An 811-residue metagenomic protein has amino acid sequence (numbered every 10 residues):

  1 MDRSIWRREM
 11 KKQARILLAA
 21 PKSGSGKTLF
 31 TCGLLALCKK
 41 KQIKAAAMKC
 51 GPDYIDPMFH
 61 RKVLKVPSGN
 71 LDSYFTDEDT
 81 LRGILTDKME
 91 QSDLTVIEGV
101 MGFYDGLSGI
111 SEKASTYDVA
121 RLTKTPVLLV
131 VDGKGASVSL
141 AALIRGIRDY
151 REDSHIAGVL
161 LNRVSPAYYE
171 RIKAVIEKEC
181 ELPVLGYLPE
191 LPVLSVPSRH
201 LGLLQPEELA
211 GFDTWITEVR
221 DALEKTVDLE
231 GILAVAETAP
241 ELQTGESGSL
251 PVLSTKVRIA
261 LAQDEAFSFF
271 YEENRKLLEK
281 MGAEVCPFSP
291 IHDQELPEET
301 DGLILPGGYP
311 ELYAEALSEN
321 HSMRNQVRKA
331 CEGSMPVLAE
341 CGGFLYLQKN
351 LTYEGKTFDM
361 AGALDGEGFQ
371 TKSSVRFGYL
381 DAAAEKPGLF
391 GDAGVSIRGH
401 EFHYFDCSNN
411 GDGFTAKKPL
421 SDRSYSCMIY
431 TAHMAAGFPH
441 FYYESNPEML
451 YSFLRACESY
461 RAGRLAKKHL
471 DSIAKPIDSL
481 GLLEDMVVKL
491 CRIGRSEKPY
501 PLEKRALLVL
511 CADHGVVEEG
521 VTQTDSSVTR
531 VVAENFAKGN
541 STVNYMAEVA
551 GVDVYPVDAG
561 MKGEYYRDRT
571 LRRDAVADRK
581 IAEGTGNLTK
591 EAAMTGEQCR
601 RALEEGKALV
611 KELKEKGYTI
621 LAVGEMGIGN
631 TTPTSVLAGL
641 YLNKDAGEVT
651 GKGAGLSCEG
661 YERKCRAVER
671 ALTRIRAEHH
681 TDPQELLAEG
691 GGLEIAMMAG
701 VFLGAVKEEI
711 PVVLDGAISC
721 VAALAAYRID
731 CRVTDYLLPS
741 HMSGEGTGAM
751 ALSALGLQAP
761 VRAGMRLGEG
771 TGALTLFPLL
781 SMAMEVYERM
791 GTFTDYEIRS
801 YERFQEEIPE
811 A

Functional and structural regions predicted by a protein language model:
M1-E9: Short, Lys/Arg-enriched N-terminal segments with co-localized hydrophobic residues within the first ~10-30 amino acids
K11-T123, V131-H155, P166-E170: ATP-dependent carboxylate-amine ligase catalytic core
A120, K225, L253-T255, F267-E279 (+2 more regions): C-terminal and late-domain segments of enzyme folds
S137-P251: Internal gly/pro-rich beta-alpha loop/helix module that stabilizes soluble enzyme cofactors or their anionic handles
V257-N320, N325-E332: Phosphate-binding active sites in nucleotide-utilizing proteins
P310-G388: Cysteine-nucleophile active-site neighborhood
L338, L351, G355-M360, S373-D422 (+2 more regions): C-terminal hydrophobic structural anchor segments that stabilize assembly/packing rather than catalytic chemistry
E458-A811: N-terminal loops that bind phosphate or other acidic moieties and the adjacent beta-alpha structural core
